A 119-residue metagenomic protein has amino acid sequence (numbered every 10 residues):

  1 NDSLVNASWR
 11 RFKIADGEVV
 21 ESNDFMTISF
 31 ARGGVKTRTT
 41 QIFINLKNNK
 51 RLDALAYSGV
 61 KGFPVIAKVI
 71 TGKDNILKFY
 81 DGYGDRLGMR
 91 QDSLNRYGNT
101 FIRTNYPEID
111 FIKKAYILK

Functional and structural regions predicted by a protein language model:
N1-K119: Cross-family detector of peptidyl-prolyl cis-trans isomerase
